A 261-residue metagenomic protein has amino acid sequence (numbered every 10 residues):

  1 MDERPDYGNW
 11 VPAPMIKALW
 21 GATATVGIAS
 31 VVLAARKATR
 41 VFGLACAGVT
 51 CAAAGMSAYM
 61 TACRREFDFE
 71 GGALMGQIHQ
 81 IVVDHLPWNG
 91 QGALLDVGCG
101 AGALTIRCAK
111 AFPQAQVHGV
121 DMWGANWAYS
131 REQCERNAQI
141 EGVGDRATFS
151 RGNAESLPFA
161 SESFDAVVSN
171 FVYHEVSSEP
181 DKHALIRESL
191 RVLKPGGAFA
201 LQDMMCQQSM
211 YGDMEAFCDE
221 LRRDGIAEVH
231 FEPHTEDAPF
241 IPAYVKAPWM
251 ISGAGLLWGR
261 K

Functional and structural regions predicted by a protein language model:
G8-G21, A58-I78: Class I SAM-dependent methyltransferase Rossmann-like catalytic core, especially the SAM/SAH-binding loop
L74-Q91: Conserved alpha-helix/loop element of class I SAM-dependent methyltransferases that forms part of the SAM/SAH-binding
G90-G100, H118: Conserved class I S-adenosyl-L-methionine
A101-P113: Conserved SAM-binding loop of SAM-dependent methyltransferases across substrates and taxa, primarily the Class I
E155-V167: A short acidic, Gly/Pro-enriched loop at the edge of an enzyme's catalytic core that lines a small-molecule cofactor
K182-P195: A short glycine-rich, Lys/Arg-flanked "PGG" loop and its adjoining helix->strand segment in the class I
G196-D203: Conserved beta-strand signature within the Rossmann-like core of class I S-adenosyl-L-methionine
A238-K261: Core SAM-dependent methyltransferase catalytic element
